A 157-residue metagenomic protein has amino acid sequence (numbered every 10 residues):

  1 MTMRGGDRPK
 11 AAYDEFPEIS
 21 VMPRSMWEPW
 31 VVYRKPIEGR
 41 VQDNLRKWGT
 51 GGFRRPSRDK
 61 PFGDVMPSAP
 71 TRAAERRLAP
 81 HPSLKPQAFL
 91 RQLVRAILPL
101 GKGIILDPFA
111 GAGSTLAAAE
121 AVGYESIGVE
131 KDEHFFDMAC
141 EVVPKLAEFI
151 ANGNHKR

Functional and structural regions predicted by a protein language model:
M1-R157: Core catalytic lobe of class I
